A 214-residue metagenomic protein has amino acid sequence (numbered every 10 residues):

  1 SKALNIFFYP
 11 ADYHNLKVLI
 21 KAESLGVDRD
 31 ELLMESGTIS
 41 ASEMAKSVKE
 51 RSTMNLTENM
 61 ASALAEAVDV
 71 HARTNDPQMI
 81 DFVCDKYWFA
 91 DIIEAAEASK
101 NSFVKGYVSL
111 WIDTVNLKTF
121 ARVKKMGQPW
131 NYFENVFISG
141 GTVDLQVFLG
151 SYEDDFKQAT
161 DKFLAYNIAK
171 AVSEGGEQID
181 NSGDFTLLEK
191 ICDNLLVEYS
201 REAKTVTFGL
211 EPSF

Functional and structural regions predicted by a protein language model:
S1-F214: Extended alpha-helical surfaces
